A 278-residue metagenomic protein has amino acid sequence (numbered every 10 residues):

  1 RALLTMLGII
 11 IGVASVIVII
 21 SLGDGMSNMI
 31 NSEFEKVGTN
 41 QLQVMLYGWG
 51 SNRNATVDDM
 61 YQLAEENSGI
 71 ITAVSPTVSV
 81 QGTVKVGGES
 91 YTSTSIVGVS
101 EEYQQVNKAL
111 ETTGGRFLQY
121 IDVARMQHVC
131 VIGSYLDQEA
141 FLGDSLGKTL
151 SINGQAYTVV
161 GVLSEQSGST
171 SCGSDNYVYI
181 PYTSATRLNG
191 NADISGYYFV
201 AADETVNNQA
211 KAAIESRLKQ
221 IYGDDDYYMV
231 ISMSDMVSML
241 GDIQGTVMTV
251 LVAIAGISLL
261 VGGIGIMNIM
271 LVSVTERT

Functional and structural regions predicted by a protein language model:
R1-M26, G241-R277: Hydrophobic alpha-helical transmembrane segments of multi-pass inner-membrane transport and secretion
I10, I19, Q43, V129 (+1 more regions): Short aromatic/hydrophobic contact patches that present stacked aromatics for nucleic-acid/ligand binding
I10, K36, L188-A192: Short, flexible turn/loop "capping" segments at secondary-structure junctions
G23-S95, E102-Q105, Y120, T186-R187 (+3 more regions): Hydrophobic, regular-secondary-structure patches
T39, M233, I266: ATP/adenylate-binding site constellation spanning eukaryotic-like Ser/Thr protein kinases, ABC-transporter
R53-A55, Q62-I70, S151-A156, V162-L251: Mechanotransmission and gating elements of multispan inner-membrane complexes involved in transport and envelope
T77-V78, E89-L188, A192, T205 (+1 more regions): Hydrophobic secondary-structure segments that place a key small or acidic residue at a functional site
